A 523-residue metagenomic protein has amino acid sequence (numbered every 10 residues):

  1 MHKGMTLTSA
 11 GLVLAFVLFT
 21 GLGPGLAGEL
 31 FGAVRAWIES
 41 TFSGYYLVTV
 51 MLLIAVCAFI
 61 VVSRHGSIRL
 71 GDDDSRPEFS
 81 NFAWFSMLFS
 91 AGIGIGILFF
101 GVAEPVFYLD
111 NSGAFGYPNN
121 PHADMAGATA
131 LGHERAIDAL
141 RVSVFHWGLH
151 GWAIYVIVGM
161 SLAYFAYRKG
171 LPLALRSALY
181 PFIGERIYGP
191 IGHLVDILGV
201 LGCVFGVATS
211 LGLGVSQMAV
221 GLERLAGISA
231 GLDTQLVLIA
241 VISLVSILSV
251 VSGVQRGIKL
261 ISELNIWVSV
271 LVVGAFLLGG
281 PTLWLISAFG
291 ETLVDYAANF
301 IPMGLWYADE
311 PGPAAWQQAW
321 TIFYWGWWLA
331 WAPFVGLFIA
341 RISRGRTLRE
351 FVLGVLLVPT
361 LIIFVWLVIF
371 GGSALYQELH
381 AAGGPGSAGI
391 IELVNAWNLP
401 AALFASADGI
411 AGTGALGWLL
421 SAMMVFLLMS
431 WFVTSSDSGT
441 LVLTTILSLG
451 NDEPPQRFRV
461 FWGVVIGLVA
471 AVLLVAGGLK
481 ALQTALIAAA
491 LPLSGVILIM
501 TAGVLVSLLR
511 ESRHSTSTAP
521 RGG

Functional and structural regions predicted by a protein language model:
M1-G21, I54-C57, I93-I97, V142-S216 (+7 more regions): Helix-loop-helix module between adjacent transmembrane segments
M1-M125, V251, G274, A490 (+2 more regions): N-terminal alpha-helical transmembrane segments of multi-pass membrane transport and channel/translocase proteins
G4-V13, W37-I54, F85, G116 (+4 more regions): Extracellular loop-to-transmembrane helix junctions
L12, Y45-V62, S269-G280, I362-S373 (+3 more regions): Hydrophobic alpha-helical segments of multi-pass membrane transport proteins
G23-I38, A58-E78, D138-H146, M160-L171 (+6 more regions): Membrane-water interface regions at transmembrane-helix termini and the short interhelical loops of multi-pass membrane
E29-R35, S63-N81, V106-A130, E134-R141 (+5 more regions): Flexible loop linkers connecting adjacent transmembrane helices in multi-pass alpha-helical membrane transporters
G44, N119-T129, A139, I187-I197 (+3 more regions): Membrane-interface alpha-helices at helix entry/exit sites of multi-pass transporters
I187-R346, L353, V358-S421, L427-M429: Membrane-embedded translocation segments of transport machinery
